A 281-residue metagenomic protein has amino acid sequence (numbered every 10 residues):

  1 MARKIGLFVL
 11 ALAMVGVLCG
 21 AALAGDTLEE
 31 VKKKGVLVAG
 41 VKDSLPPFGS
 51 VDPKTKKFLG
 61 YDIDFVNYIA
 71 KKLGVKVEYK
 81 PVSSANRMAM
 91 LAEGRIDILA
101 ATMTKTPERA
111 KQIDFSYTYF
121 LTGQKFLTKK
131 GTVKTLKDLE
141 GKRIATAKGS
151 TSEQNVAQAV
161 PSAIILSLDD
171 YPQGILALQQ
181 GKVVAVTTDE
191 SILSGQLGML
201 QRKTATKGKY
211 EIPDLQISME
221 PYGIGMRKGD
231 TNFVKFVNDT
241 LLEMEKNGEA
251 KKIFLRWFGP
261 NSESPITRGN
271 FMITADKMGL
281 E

Functional and structural regions predicted by a protein language model:
G25, I63-K72, K142-R143, S150-T151 (+1 more regions): Extended ligand-binding regions for polar small-molecule ligands
G25-T102, N247: Extracytoplasmic small-molecule ligand-binding "clamshell" domains of the periplasmic binding protein/Venus flytrap
D26, Q154-L168, K207, D239-E281: Ligand-binding clefts/hinges and TM-proximal coupling segments of bilobed small-molecule sensing domains
L28-E30, T128-I144: Flexible hinge/capping segments at coil-to-helix
V36-V41, L59, L136-S152, I164: Short loop->beta-strand "edge-of-pocket" segments that line small-molecule binding or catalytic clefts across diverse
I63, E78-A89, G131, K148-T151 (+2 more regions): Short helix-initiation/N-cap motifs at beta->coil->alpha
N86-A89, M103-K111, N155-Q158, Q179 (+2 more regions): A ligand-binding cleft/hinge motif common to bilobed small-molecule-binding domains
F120-L127, E190, K203-N238, P260-E281: Periplasmic-binding protein-like
